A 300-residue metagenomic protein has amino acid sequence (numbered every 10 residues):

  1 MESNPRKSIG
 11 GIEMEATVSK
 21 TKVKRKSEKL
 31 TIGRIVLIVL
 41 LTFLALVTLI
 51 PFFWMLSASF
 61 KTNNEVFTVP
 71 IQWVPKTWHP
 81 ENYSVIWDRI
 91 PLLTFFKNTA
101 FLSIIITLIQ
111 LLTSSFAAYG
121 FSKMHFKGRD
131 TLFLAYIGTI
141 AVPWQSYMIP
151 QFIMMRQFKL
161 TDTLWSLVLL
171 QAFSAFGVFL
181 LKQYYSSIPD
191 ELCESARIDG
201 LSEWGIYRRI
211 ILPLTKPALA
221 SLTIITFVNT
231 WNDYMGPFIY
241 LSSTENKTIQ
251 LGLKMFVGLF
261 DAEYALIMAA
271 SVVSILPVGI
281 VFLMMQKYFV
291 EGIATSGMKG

Functional and structural regions predicted by a protein language model:
E2, S8-G300: A hydrophobic, multi-pass inner-membrane permease signature
